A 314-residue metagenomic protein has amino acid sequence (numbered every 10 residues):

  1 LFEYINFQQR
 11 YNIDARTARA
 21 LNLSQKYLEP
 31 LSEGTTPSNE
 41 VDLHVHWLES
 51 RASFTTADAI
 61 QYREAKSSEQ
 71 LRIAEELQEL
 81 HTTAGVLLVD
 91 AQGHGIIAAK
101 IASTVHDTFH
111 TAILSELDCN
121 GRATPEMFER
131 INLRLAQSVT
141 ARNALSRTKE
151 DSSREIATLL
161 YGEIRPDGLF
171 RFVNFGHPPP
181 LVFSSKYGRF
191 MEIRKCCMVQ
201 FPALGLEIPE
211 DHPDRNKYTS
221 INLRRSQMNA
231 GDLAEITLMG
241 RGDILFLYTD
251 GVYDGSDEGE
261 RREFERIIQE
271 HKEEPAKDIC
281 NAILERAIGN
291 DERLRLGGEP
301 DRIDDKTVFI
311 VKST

Functional and structural regions predicted by a protein language model:
F2-L87, Q92-I97, H110-T314: Conserved subregion of the PPM/PP2C metallophosphatase catalytic domain
